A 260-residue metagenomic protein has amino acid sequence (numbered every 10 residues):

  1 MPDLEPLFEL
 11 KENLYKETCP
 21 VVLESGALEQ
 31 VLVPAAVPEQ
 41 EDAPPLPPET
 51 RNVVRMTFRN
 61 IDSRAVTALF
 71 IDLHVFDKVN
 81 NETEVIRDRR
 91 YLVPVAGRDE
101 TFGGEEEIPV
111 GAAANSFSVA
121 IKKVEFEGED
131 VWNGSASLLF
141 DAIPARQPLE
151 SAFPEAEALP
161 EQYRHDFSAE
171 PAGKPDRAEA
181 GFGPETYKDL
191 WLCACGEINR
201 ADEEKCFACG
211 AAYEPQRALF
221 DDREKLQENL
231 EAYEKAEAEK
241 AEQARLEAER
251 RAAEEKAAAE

Functional and structural regions predicted by a protein language model:
M1-T57, I61, K78, F140-P171 (+1 more regions): Low-complexity, acidic Ser/Thr/Pro/Gly-rich terminal tails and inter-domain linkers that flank the onset of structured
I61-N80, K122-K123: Short acidic, flexible loop segments centered on an aromatic residue
E84-G97: Solvent-exposed serine/threonine-rich low-complexity stretches and specific carbohydrate-binding patches
V85-I86, T101-F153: Terminal connector regions
L192-C195, A208-A211: Short, cysteine/histidine-rich loop/knuckle motifs that typically chelate Zn2+
I198-R200, E214: Short functional micro-motifs and their immediate structural scaffolds
C209-R223: Short Cys/His-rich micro-motifs in 6-15 aa windows
E228-E260: Long, low-complexity, compositionally biased polyampholytic IDRs enriched for Lys/Glu and Gln/Arg
